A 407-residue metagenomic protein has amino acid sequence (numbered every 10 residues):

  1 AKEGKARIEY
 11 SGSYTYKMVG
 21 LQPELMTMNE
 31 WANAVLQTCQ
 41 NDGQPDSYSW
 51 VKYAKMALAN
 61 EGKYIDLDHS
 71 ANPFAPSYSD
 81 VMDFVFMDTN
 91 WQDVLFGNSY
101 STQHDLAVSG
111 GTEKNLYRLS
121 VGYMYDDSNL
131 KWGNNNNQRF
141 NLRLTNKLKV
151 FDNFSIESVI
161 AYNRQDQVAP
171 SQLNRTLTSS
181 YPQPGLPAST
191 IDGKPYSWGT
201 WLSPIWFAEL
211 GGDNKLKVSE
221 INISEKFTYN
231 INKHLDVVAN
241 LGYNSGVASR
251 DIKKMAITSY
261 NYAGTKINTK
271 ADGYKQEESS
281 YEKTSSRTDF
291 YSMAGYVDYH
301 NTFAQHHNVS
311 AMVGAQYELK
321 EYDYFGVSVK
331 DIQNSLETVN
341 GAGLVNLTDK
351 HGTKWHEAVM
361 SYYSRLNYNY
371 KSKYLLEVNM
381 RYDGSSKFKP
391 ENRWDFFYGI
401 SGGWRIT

Functional and structural regions predicted by a protein language model:
A1, T15, T89-S99: Periplasmic N-terminal accessory/gating domains of Gram-negative outer-membrane beta-barrel systems
A1-S11, S101-Q103, L116: A beta-strand signature from Gram-negative outer-membrane beta-barrel systems, especially the internal plug domain
E3, G110-K114, Y123, Y370: A generic beta-sheet turn/junction motif
E3-M87, M124, S128-N222, V238-N240 (+2 more regions): Surface-exposed loop/interface segments of Gram-negative outer-membrane beta-barrel transport/assembly proteins
Y10, L106-T112, L144-L148, I223-Y229 (+4 more regions): Residues on the lipid-exposed face of transmembrane beta-strands in outer-membrane beta-barrel proteins
S101, T112-E113, K149-N153, N230-N232 (+3 more regions): Outer-membrane beta-barrel channels and translocator barrels
L142-L144, A239, M360-L366, Y370 (+2 more regions): Extended, hydrophobic alpha-helical segments in both membrane/secreted and soluble proteins
